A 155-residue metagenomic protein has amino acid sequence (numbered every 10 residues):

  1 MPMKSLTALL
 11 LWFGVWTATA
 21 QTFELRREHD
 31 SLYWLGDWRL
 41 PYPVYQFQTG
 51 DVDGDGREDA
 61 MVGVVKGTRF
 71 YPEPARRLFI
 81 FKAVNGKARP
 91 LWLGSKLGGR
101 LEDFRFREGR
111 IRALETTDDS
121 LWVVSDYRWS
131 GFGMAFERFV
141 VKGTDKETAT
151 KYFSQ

Functional and structural regions predicted by a protein language model:
S5-W16: Sec-dependent N-terminal signal peptides
A18-Q155: Beta-propeller-forming repeat regions
